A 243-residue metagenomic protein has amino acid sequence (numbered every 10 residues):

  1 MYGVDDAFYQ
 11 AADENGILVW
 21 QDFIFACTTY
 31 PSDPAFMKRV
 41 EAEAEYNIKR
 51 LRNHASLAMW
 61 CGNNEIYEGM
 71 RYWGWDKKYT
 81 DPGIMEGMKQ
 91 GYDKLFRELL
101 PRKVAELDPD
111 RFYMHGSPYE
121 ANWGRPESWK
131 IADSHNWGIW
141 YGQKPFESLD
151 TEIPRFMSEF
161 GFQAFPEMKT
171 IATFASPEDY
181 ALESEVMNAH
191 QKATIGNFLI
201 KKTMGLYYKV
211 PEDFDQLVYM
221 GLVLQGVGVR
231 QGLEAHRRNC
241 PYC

Functional and structural regions predicted by a protein language model:
M1-V40, A105, D110, P126-E147: Aromatic-lined substrate-binding rim segments of carbohydrate-active enzymes
Y2-V4, F25-C27, E65-I66, Y119 (+1 more regions): Active-site-proximal loop/turn and secondary-structure-junction residues that shape catalytic pockets, frequently
F8, M70-W73, E167-K169: Short, solvent-exposed loop/turn and secondary-structure capping segments
E14-G16, T29-E127, L224-V227: Active-site neighborhood of glycoside hydrolase catalytic domains
E14-W20, R50-A55, E234-C243: Secondary-structure transition/capping motifs at alpha-helix termini and the adjoining loop/turn into the next element
G16-W20, Y72-W73, K201-Y207: Short hydrophobic/aromatic-rich motifs at helix boundaries and adjacent loops
W20-D22, A44-N47, G83-G87, G138-Y141 (+1 more regions): Glycine-rich loops and low-complexity Gly/Arg-rich segments that provide flexible linkers or classic glycine-based
W60, Y67, L95, R102-A105 (+1 more regions): Substrate-binding clefts and catalytic carboxylate motifs of secreted carbohydrate-active enzymes
